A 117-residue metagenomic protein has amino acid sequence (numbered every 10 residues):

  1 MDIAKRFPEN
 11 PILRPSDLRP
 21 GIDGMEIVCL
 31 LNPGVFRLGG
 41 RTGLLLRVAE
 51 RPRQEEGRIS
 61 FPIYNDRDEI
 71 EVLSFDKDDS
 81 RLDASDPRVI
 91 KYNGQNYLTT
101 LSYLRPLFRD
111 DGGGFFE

Functional and structural regions predicted by a protein language model:
M1-E117: Beta-rich carbohydrate-recognition and catalytic domains
